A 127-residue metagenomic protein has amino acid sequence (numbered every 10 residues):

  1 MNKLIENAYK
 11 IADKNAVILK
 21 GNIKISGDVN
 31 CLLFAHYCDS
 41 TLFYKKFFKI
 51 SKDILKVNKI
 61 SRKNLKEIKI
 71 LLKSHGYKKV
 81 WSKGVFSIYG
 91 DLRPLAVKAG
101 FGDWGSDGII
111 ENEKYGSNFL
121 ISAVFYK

Functional and structural regions predicted by a protein language model:
M1-K127: Auxiliary alpha/beta "docking" domains used to position bulky ligands
